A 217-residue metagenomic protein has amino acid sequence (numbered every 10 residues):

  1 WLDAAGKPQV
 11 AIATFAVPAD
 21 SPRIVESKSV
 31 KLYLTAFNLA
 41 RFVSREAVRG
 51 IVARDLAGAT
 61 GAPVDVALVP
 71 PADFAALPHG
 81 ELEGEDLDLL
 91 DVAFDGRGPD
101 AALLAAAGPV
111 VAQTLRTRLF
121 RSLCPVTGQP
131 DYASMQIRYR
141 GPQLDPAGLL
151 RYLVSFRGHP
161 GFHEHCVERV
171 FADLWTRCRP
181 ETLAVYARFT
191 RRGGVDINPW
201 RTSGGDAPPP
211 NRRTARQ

Functional and structural regions predicted by a protein language model:
W1-Q217: N-terminal intrinsically disordered, cationic/polar leader segments that include organellar targeting peptides
